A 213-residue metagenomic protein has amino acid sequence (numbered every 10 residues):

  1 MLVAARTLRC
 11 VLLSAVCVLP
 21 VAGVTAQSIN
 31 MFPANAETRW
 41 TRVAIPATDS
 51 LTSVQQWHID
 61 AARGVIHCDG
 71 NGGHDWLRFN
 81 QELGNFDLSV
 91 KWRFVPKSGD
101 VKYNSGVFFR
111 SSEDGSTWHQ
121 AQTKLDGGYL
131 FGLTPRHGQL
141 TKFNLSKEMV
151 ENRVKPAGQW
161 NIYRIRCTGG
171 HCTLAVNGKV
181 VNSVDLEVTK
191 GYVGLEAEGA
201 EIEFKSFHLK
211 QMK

Functional and structural regions predicted by a protein language model:
M1-R6: N-terminal secretory signal peptides that target proteins for export/translocation
C10-A22: Bacterial N-terminal signal peptides
T25-K213: Carbohydrate-interacting regions of secretory-pathway proteins
